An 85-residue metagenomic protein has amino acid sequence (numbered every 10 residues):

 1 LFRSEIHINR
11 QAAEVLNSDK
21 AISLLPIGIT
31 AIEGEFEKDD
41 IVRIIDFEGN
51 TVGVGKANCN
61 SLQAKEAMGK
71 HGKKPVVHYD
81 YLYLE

Functional and structural regions predicted by a protein language model:
R3-E85: Beta-strand/loop-dominated core regions that host nucleotide or nucleotide-derived cofactor-binding catalytic loops
